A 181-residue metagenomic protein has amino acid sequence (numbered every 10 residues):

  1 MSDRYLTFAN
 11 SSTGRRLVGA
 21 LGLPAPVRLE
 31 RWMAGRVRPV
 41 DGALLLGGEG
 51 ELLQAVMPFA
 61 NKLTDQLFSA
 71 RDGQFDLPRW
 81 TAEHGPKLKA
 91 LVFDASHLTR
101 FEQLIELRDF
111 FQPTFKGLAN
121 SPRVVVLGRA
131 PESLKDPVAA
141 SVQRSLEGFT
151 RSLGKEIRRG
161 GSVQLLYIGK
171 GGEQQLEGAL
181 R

Functional and structural regions predicted by a protein language model:
M1-R181: Glycine-rich nucleotide cofactor-binding loops and adjacent beta-alpha elements of adenine nucleotide/dinucleotide sites
